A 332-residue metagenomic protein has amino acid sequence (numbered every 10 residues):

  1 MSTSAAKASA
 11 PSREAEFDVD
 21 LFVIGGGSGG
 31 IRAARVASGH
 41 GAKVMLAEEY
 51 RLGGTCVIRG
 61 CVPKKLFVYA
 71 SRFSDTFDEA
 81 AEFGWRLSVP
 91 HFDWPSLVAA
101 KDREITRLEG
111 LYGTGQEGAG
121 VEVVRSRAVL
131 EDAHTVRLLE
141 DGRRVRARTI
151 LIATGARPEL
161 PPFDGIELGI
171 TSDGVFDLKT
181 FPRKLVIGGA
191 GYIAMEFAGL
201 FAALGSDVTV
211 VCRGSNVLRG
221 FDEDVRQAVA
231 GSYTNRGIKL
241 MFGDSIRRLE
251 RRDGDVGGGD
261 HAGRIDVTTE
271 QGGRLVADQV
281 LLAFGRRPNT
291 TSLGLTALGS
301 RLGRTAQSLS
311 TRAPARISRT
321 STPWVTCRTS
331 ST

Functional and structural regions predicted by a protein language model:
M1-L21, G39-A42: Extreme N-terminal leader/targeting segments of oxidoreductases
S2-K7, S88, E122-R125, V129-L138 (+3 more regions): A Rossmann-like FAD-binding core segment of flavoenzymes
A5, C61, I152-D207, K239 (+2 more regions): Glycine-rich dinucleotide-binding loop and its adjacent helix/turn
R13-G27, F181-G191: Beta1/beta-strand and adjacent pyrophosphate-binding region of the FAD-binding site in flavoprotein oxidoreductases
V19-L46, A194-A203: N-terminal Rossmann-like FAD-binding beta1-loop-alpha1 element of flavoenzymes
F22, S38-C56, S206-V217: Glycine-rich FAD pyrophosphate-binding loop
R35-V36, F221-A228, W324-T332: A conserved FAD-binding loop/helix module that cradles the flavin
K65-A100: Glycine-rich active-site loop/strand segments that organize a redox cofactor
